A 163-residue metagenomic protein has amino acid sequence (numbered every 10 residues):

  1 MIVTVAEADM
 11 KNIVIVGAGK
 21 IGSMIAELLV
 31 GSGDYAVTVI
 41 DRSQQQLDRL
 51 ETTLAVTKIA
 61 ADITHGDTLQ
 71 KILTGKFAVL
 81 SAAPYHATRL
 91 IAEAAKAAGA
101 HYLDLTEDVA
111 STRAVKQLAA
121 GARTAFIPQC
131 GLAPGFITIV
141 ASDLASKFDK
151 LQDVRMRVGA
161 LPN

Functional and structural regions predicted by a protein language model:
I13-G17: Conserved N-terminal Rossmann-fold NAD(P)-binding element of oxidoreductases
I21: Hydrophobic/small residue at the entry helix of a nucleotide-binding pocket
S43-Q46: Helix N-cap at the beta1-alpha1 junction of Rossmann-like dinucleotide-binding domains, i.e., the first residues
L54-H65: Rossmann-fold cofactor-recognition segment
I63-G75: Conserved Rossmann-fold cofactor-binding substructure of NAD(P)-dependent oxidoreductases
A78-A95, D108-S111: Beta-loop-alpha module in the N-terminal Rossmann-like domain of NAD(P)-dependent dehydrogenases, especially those
L105-F126: Rossmann-fold NAD(P)-binding glycine/threonine-rich loop
A125-N163: Rossmann-like dinucleotide-binding core of oxidoreductases
